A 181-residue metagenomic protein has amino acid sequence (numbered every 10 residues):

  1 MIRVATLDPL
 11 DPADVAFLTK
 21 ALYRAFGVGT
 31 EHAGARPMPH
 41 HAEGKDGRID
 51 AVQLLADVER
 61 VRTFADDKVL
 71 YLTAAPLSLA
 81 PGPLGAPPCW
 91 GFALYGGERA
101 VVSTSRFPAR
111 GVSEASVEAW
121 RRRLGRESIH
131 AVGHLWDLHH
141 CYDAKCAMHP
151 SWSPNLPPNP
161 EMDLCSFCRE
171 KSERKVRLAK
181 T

Functional and structural regions predicted by a protein language model:
M1, G111-V112, M162: Generic signal for short, ordered secondary-structure residues within or immediately flanking folded domains
M1-P9: Fold-level signature of zinc-dependent metallopeptidase catalytic domains
R3, V69-Y71, A100-V101, A147 (+1 more regions): Generic structural signal for residues positioned in beta-strands
P9-E127, H139: Metzincin-family zinc-dependent endopeptidase catalytic domain
A115-T181: The catalytic-center signature of Zn2+-dependent metalloproteases
